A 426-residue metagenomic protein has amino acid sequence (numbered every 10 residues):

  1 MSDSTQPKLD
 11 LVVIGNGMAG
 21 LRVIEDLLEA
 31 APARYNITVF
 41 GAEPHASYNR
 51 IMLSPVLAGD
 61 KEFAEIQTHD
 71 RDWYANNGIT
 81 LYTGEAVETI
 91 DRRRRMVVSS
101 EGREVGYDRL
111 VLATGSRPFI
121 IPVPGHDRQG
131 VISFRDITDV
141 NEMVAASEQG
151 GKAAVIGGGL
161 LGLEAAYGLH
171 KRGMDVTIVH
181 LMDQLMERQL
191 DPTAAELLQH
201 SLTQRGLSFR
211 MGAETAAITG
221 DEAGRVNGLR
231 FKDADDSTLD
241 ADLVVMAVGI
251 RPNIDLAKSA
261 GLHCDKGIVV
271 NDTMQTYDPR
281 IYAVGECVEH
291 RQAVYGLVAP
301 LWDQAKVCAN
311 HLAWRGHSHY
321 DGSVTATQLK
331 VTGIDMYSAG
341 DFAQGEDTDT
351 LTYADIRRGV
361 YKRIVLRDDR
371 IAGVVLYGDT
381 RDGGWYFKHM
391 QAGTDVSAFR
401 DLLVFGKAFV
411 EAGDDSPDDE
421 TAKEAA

Functional and structural regions predicted by a protein language model:
S2-D10, N16, E29, C287-G384: Mid-to-C-terminal Rossmann-like scaffold of FAD/NAD(P)H-dependent oxidoreductases
S2-T80, G168-Q189, W385: Beta1-alpha1 glycine-rich phosphate/pyrophosphate-binding loop at the start of Rossmann-like nucleotide-binding domains
D10, N227-L229, S237-H263, I334-D418: C-terminal catalytic lobe of FAD-dependent flavoproteins
V13-I14, V105-R117, I156, L239-G249 (+2 more regions): Short hydrophobic core segments
M18-L21, P44, S116-P118, T138 (+3 more regions): Residue-level detector of alpha-helix initiation sites
N36, L81-V98, V105, R172-V270: A Rossmann-like FAD-binding core segment of flavoenzymes
T114-R172: Glycine-rich dinucleotide-binding loop and its adjacent helix/turn
D127-G150, G220-K232, S237-N310, R400-L403: FAD-site-proximal beta/loop scaffold in flavoenzymes
